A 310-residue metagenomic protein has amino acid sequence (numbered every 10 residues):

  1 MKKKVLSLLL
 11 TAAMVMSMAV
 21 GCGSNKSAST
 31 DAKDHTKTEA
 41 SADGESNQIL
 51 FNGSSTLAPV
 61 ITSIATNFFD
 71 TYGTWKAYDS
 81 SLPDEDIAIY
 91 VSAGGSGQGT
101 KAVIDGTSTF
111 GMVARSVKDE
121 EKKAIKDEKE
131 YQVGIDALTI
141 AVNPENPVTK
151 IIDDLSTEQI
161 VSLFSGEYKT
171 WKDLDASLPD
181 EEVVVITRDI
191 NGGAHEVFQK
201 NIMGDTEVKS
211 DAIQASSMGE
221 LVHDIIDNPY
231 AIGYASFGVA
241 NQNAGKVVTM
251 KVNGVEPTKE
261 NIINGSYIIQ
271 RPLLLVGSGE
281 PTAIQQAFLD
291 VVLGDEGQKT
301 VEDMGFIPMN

Functional and structural regions predicted by a protein language model:
M1-L10: Positively charged n-region of N-terminal signal peptides that target proteins for export
A12-M16: Alpha-helical transmembrane segments
S17-G21: C-terminal motif of bacterial Sec signal peptides marking the signal peptidase cleavage site
G23-A124, E128-N310: Exported/periplasmic ABC-transporter solute-binding proteins
